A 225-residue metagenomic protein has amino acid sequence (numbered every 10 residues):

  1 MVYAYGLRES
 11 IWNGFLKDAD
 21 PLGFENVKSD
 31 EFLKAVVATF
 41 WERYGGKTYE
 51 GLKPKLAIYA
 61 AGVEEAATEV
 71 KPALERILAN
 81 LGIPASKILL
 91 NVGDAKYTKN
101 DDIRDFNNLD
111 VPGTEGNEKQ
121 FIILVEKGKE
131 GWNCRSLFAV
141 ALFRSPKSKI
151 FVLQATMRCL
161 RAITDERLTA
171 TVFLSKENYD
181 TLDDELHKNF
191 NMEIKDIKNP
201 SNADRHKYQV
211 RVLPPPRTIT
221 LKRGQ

Functional and structural regions predicted by a protein language model:
M1-E118, S145-L153, R158-Q225: Helicase-associated low-complexity regulatory tails and linkers flanking the ATPase motor
G23, E126, R135, A141-R144: Residues that line or immediately flank small-molecule/substrate-binding pockets and catalytic motifs
I88-V92, G131, L137-V140: N-terminal, helix-rich and Lys/Arg-enriched segments in bacterial and organellar proteins
I122-L137, A155-C159: SF2 helicase motor core recognition
